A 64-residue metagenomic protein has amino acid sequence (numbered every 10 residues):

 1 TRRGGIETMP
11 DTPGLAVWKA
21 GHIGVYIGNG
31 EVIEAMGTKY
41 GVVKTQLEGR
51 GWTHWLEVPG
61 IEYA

Functional and structural regions predicted by a protein language model:
T1-R50, V58-A64: ...with weaker cross-activation on analogous glycine-rich loops/strands in unrelated enzymes
W55: Active-site-proximal, glycine-rich beta->alpha crossover segments in alpha/beta enzymes that shape flexible
